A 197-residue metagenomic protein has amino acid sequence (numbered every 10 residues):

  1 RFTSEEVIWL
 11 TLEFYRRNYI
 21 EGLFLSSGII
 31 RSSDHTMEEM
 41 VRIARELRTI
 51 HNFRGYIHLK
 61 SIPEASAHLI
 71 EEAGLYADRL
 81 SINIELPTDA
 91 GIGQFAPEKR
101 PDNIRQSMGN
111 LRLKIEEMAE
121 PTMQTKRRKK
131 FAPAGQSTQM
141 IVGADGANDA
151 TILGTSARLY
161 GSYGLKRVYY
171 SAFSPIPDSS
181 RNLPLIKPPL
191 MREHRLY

Functional and structural regions predicted by a protein language model:
R1-T138, A144-G146, L159, N182: Conserved Radical SAM active-site core
T138, D149-P184: A conserved active-site cap/scaffold subdomain adjacent to cofactor or substrate pockets
P189-M191: Terminal amphipathic helices with adjacent charged low-complexity linkers/tails
Y197: Helix-hairpin-helix
